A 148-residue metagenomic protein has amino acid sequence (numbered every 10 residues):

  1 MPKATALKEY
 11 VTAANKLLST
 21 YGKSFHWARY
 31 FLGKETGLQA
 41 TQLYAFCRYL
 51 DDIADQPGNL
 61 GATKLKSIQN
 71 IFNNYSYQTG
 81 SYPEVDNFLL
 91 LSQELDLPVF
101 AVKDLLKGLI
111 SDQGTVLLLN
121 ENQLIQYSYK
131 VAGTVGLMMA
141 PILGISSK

Functional and structural regions predicted by a protein language model:
M1-K148: Acidic catalytic motifs of isoprenoid enzymes
